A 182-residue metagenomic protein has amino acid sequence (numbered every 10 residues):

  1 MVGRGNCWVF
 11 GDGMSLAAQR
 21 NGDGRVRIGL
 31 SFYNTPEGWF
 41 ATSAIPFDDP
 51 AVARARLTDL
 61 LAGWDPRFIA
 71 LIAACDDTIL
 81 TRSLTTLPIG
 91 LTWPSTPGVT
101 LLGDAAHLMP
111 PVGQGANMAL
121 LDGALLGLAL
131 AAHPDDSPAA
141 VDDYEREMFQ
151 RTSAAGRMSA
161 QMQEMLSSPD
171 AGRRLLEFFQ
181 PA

Functional and structural regions predicted by a protein language model:
M1-A182: FAD-dependent flavoprotein oxygenase/oxidase catalytic domain
